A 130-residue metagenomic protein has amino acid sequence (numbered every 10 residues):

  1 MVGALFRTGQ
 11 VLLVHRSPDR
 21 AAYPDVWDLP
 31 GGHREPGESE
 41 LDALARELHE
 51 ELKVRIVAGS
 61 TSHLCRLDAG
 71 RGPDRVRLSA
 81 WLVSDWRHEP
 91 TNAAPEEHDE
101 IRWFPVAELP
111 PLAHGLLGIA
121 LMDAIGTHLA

Functional and structural regions predicted by a protein language model:
M1-L12: Conserved N-terminal beta-strand and adjoining loop/helix that marks the start of the Nudix/MutT-like hydrolase domain
G3-A4, D19, G72, N92-P95: Short secondary-structure boundary/capping segments
F6, P24, A58, P73-L78: Short connector loops at helix/strand junctions that flank enzyme active sites, especially segments positioning acidic
G9, C65-P90, R102, A124: Active-site-adjacent beta-strand/loop module that shapes the phosphate/pyrophosphate-binding cleft
Q10-E50: Conserved Nudix-box catalytic region and its N-terminal flanking loop in Nudix hydrolases and closely related
R55-C65: A short coil-to-beta-strand element that immediately follows conserved catalytic motifs
L82, T91-I125: NUDIX/MutT-family hydrolases
